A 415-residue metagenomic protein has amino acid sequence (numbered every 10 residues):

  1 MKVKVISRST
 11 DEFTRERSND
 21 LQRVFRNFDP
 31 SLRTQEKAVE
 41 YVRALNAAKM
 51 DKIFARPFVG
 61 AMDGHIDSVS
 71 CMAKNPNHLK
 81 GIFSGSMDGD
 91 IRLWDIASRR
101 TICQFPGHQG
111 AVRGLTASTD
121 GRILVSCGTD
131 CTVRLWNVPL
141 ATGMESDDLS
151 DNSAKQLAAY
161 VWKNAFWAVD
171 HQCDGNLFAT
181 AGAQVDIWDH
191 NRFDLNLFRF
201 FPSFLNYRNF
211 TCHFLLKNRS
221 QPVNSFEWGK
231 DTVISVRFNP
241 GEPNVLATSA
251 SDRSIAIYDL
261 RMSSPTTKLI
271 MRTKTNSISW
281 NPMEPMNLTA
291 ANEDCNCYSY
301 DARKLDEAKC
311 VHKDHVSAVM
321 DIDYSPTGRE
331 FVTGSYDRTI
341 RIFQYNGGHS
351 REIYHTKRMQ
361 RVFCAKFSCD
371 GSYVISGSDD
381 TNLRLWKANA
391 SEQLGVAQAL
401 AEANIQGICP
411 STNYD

Functional and structural regions predicted by a protein language model:
M1-Y41, L45-M50, H349-C364, S368-Y373 (+1 more regions): Terminal intrinsically disordered, low-complexity extensions flanking WD-repeat/beta-propeller proteins
M50-K52, F58-G64, G85, T101-G107 (+12 more regions): Short C-terminal beta-strands that terminate individual repeats in beta-propeller domains, predominantly WD40 blades
D67-K74, G110-A117, A158-H171, R199 (+5 more regions): Canonical WD40 repeat/beta-propeller blade segments in eukaryotic WD-repeat proteins
M72, I91-D95, L115, V133-P139 (+9 more regions): WD40-repeat beta-propellers
P76-H78, T119-D120, C173-D174, P240-E242 (+3 more regions): Residue-level detector of Asp-centered blade-edge/turn motifs that repeat once per structural unit in beta-propeller
G81, I123, L177, N244-V245 (+3 more regions): Conserved core beta-strand positions within WD40 beta-propeller blades
S84-D88, S126-D130, V138, T180-Q184 (+5 more regions): Conserved strand-to-loop turn within each blade of WD40 beta-propeller repeats
D90, T101, Q109, I123 (+12 more regions): A conserved positional marker within WD40/Gbeta-like beta-propeller blades
